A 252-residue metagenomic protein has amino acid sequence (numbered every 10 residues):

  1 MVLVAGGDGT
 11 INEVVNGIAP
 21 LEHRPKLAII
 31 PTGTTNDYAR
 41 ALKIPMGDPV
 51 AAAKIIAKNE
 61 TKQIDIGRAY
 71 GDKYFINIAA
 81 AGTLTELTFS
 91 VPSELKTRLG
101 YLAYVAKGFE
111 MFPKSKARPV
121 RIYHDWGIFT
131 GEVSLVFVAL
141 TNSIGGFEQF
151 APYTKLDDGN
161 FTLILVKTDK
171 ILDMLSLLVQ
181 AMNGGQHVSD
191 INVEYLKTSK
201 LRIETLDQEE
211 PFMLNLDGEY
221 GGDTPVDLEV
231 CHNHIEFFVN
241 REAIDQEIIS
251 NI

Functional and structural regions predicted by a protein language model:
M1-A5, N12, G17, I244 (+1 more regions): ATP/NTP phosphate-donor binding region
V15-I18, R40-L42, Q149-F150: Short amphipathic alpha-helical segments
P20-V138: Catalytic core of DAGKc-family lipid kinases
A80, L84, F137-A151, Y220: Glycine-rich phosphate/pyrophosphate-binding beta-alpha loops
L84-L87, T130-E132, I144-F147, I171-M174: Short acidic/glycine-rich loop or secondary-structure boundary segments that cap or lie
L95-L102, P152-D173: Gly/Ser/Thr-rich active-site loops/lids in small-molecule metabolic enzymes that frequently grip phosphoryl groups
K116-R118, E132-S134, D157-T162, K197-S199: A generic structural signal for short beta-strands and their flanking turns/coil linkers
H124-D125, T130, K155, L165-I252: ATP/nucleoside-binding phosphotransfer catalytic cores, i.e., glycine-rich phosphate-binding loops
